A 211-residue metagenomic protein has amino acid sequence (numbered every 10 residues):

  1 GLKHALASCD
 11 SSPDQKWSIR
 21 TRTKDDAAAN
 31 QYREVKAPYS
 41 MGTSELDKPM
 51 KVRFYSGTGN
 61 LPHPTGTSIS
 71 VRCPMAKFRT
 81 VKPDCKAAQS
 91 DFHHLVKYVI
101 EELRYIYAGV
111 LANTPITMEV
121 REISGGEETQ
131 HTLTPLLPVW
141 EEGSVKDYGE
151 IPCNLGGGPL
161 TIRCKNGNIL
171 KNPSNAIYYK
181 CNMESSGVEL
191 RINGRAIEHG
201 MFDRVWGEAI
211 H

Functional and structural regions predicted by a protein language model:
L2-G126: GHKL-type ATPase core
Y32, E101, P115-H211: GHKL/Bergerat-fold ATPase module in large chromosome/replication-associated machines
